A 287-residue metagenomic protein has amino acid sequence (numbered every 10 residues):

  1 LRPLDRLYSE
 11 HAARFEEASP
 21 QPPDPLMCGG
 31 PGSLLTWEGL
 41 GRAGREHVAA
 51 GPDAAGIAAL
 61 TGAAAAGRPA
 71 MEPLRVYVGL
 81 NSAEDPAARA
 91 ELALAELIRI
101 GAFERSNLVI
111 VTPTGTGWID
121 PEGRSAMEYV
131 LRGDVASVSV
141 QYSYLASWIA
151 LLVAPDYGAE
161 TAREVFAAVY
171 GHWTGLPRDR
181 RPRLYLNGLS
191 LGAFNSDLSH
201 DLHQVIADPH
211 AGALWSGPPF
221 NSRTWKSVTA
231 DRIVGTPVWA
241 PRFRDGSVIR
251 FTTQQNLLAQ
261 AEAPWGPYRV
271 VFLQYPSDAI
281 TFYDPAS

Functional and structural regions predicted by a protein language model:
R2-A12, I119, L145-R181, L198-S287: Surface cap/lid and interfacial helix-loop subdomains adjacent to catalytic sites that gate substrate access
Y8-P23: Short, highly charged, low-complexity non-transmembrane loops/tails of multi-pass membrane proteins
S19-H203, A213-P218, S222-K226: Soluble catalytic regions of membrane-associated enzymes that act on cell-envelope and secretory-pathway components
